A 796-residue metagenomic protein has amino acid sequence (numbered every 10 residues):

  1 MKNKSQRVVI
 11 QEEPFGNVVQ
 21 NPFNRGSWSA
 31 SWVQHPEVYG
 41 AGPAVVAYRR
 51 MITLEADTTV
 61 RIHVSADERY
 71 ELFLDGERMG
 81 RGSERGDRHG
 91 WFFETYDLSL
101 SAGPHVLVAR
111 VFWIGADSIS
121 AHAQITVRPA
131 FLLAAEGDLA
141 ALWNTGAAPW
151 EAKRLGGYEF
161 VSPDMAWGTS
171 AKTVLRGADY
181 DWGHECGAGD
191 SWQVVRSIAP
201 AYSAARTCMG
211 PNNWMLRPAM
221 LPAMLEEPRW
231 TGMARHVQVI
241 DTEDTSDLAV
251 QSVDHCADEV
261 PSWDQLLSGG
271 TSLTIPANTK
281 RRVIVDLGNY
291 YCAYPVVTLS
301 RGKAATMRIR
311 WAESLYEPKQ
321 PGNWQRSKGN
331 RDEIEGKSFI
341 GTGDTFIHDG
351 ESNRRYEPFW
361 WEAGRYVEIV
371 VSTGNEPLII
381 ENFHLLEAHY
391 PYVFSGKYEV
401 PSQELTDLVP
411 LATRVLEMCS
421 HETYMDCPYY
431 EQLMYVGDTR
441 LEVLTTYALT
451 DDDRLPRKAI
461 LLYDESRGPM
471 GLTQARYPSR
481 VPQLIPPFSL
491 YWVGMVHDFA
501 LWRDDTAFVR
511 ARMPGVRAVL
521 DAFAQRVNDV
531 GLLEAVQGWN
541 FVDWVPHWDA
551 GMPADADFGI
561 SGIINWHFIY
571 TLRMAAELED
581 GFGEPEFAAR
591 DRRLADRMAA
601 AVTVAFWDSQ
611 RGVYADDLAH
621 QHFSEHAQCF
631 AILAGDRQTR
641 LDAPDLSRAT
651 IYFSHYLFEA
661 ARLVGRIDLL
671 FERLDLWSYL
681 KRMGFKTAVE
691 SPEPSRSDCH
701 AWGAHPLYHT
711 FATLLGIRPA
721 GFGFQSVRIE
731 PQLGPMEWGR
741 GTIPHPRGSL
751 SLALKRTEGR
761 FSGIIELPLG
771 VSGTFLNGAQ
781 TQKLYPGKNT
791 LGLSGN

Functional and structural regions predicted by a protein language model:
M1-D426, D438, R454-L455, Q474-P478 (+2 more regions): Extracellular/oxidizing-compartment recognition motifs
Y96, Y294-E313, V367-S372, V436-S466 (+6 more regions): Alpha-helical support elements that line or immediately flank enzyme active sites and cofactor-binding pockets
V108-A109, D117-S120, A140-N144, L455-P456 (+6 more regions): Acidic/polar loop patches that form or flank catalytic/metal-binding clefts of enzymes that bind anionic ligands
A130, L142-A147, E151, Y366 (+7 more regions): Active-site acid/base region of carbohydrate-active enzymes
A166-W167, V174-D179, R593, D668-N796: Non-catalytic C-terminal accessory modules of carbohydrate-active enzymes
I284-L287, E357-P358, T423-V436, Y477-S489 (+4 more regions): Solvent-exposed loop and edge beta-strand segments that line ligand/cofactor-binding and catalytic clefts
R301-Q320, W324, N353-E357, N375-L378 (+13 more regions): Acidic, mature catalytic/reactive cores of soluble proteins
V496, I569-L572, A576-E579: Non-transmembrane amphipathic alpha-helical segments
